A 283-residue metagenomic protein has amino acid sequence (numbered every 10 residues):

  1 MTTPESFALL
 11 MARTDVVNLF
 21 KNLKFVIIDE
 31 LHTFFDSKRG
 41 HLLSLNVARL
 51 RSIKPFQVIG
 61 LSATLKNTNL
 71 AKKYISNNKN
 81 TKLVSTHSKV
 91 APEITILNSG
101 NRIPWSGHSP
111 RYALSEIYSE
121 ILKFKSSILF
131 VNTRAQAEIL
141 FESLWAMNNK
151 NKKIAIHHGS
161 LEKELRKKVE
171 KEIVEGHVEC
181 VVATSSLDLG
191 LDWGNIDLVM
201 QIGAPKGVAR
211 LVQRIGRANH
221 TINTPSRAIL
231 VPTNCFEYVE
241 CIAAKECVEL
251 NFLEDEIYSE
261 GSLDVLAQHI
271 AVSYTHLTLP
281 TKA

Functional and structural regions predicted by a protein language model:
M1-P4, A12-V272: Helicase motor core with emphasis on the C-terminal RecA-like subdomain
T275-A283: Conserved small/polar residues in nucleotide/adenosyl-binding loops
